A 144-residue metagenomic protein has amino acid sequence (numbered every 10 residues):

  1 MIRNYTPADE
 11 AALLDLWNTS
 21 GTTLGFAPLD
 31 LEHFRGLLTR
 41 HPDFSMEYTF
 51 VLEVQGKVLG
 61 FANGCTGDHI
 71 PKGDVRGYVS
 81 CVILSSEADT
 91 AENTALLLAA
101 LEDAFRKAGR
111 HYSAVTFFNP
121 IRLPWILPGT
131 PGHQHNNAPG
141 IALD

Functional and structural regions predicted by a protein language model:
M1-L37, T49-E53, Y78, D144: Short amphipathic alpha-helix that is part of the acyltransferase structural core
A11, D15, Q55-K57, A99 (+2 more regions): Replace "anionic and nucleotidyl ligands
S20-G21, D68, N119-L123: Feature marks short, surface-exposed loop/turn motifs that line or immediately flank catalytic pockets and channel
T39, T66-I70, E102: Catalytic micro-motifs at enzyme active sites that drive phosphoryl/nucleotidyl and oxygen chemistry
R40-F44: Short loop/turn motifs at secondary-structure junctions and domain boundaries
V51, K57-G67, Y78: Conserved beta-strand in the GNAT
K72-E87, F118: Conserved acetyl-CoA binding element of GNAT-fold acetyltransferases
T90-D144: Acyl-donor-binding surface of acyltransferase catalytic domains
